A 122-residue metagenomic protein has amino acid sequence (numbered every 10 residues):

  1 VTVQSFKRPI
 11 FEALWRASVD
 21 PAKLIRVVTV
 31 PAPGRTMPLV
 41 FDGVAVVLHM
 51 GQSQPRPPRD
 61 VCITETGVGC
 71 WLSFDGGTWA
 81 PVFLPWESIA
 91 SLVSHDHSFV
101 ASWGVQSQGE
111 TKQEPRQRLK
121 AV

Functional and structural regions predicted by a protein language model:
T2-F83, A90: N-terminal recruitment modules of adaptor/scaffold proteins
S5-F6, S102-W103, Q108-V122: Short hydrophobic short-linear motifs embedded in intrinsically disordered terminal tails or helical linkers
W86-S91, A101-W103: Well-ordered alpha/beta subsegment
V93-H97: Short, conserved beta-turn/loop elements at beta-strand boundaries and strand-helix junctions
